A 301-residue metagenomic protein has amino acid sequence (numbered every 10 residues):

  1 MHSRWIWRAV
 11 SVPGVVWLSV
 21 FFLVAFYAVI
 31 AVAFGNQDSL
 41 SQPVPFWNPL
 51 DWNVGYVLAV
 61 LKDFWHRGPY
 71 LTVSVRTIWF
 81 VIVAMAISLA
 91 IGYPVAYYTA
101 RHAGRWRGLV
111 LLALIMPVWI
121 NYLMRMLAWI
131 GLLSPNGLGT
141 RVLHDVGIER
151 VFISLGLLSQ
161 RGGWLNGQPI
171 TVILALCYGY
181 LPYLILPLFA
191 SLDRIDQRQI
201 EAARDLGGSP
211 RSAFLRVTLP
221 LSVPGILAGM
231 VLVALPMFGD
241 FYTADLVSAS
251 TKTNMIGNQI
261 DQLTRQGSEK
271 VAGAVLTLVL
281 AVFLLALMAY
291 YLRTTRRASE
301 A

Functional and structural regions predicted by a protein language model:
M1-V32, Y98, G108-L114: N-terminal signal-anchor/first transmembrane alpha helix
A9, F189-I200, R204, V271-A301: C-terminal transmembrane helix and the adjacent membrane-cytosol boundary/short C-terminal tail of inner/organellar
V12-F22, M116, Y178, L184-R198 (+3 more regions): Transmembrane alpha-helices
G14, P169-A175, V231, N254-Y291: Hydrophobic alpha-helical transmembrane segments of polytopic membrane proteins
L23-G68, L246-T251, A301: Short membrane-interfacial helix/loop motifs at transmembrane-helix boundaries
Q42-F46, F241-K270: Glycine-rich helix-loop "coupling/hinge" segments at transmembrane-helix boundaries in multipass transporters
V44-N48, M126-C177, R211, A244-K252: Membrane-interfacial helix termini and adjacent extracytoplasmic/periplasmic loops of multi-pass transporters
H66-T99: Transmembrane alpha-helix signature in integral membrane proteins
